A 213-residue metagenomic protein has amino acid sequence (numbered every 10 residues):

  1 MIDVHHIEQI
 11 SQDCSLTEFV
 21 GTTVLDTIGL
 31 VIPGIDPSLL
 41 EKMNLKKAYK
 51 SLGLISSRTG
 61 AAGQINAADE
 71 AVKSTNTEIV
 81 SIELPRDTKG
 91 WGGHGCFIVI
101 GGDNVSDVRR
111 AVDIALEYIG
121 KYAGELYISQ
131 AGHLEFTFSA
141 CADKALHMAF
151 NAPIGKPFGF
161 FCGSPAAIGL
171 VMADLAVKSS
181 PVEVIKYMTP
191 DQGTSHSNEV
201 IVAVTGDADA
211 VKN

Functional and structural regions predicted by a protein language model:
I2-G93, D103-E199, A203-N213: Long, contiguous binding/interaction regions
G95-F97: Short glycine-rich loop/turn motifs
